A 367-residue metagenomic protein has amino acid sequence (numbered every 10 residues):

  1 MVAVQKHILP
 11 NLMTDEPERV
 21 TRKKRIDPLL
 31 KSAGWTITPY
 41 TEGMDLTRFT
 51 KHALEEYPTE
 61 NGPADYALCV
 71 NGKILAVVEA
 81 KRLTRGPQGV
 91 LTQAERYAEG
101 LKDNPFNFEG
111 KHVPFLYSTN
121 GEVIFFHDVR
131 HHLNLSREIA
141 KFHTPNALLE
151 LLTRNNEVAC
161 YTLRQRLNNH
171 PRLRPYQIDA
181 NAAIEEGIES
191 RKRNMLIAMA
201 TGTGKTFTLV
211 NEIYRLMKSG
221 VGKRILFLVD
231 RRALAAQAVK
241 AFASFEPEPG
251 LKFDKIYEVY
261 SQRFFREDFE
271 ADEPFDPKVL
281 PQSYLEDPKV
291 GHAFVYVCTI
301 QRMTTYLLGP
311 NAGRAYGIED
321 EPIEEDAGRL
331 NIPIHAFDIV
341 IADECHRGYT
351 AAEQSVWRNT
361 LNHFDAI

Functional and structural regions predicted by a protein language model:
M1-R224, A233, Q237-P249, R263-F275 (+5 more regions): ATP-dependent helicase/translocase motor core
K23, A98-N104, P277-P288, E325-D326 (+1 more regions): Short alpha-helical segments and helix-capping/turn motifs at coil-helix boundaries
D27, L149-T153, D254, R266 (+4 more regions): Generic detector of well-ordered alpha-helical segments enriched in charged/polar residues, highlighting helical
E42, D254-K255: Proline- and acidic/polar-enriched loop/turn elements at helix boundaries
F227: Conserved SAM-binding loop
R232, K255-F269, E273-S283, I300-T305 (+1 more regions): Conserved helicase motor
G313-I367: SF2 helicase catalytic motif II
